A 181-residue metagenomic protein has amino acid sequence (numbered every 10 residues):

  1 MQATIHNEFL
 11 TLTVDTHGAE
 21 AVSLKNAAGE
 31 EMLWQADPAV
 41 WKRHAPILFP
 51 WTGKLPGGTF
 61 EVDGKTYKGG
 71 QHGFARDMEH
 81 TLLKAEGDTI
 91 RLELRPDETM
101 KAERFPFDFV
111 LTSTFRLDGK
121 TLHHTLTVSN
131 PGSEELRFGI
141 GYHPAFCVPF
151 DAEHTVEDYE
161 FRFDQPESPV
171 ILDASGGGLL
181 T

Functional and structural regions predicted by a protein language model:
M1-V62, T66-G70: Beta-strand-rich N-terminal accessory domains
A3, A21-V22, I90, L122-H124: Hydrophobic residues embedded in beta-strands of well-ordered beta-sheets
I5, K101-P144: Acidic, contiguous internal or C-terminal segments within carbohydrate-active enzymes that form a structured patch used
H6-E8, G18, K54, F74-D77 (+2 more regions): Residues that act as N-cap/strand-start positions at coil-to-secondary-structure junctions
T11-V14, S113-F115, F161: Broad, structure-driven detector of short, well-ordered beta-strand segments within folded domains
S23-K25, E134-I140, L172-D173: Short, hydrophobic/aromatic beta-strand segments
G70-G119: Extended, loop-rich substrate-binding clefts of extracytoplasmic carbohydrate-active enzymes
A145-T181: Active-site/ligand-binding surface loops and adjacent short beta/alpha elements that line catalytic pockets across
